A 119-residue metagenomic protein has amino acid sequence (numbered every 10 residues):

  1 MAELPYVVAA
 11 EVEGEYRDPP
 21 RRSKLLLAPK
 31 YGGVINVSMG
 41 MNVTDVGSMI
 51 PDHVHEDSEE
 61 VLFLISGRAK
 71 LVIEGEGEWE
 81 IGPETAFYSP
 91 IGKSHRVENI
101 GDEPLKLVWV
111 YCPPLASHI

Functional and structural regions predicted by a protein language model:
M1-V37, P51, H118-I119: A short, N-terminal "cap"/entry segment at the start of jelly-roll beta-barrel domains of the cupin/DSBH fold
G40-H55: Conserved short histidine dyad/triad with adjacent acidic residue
N42, Y88, E103-S117: A short hydrophobic beta-strand segment most commonly corresponding to one strand of the jelly-roll/cupin
V46, D57, G77, K93-S94 (+1 more regions): A generic "binding-loop/recognition-motif" signal
P51-D52, L71-V72, S89, H95-G101: Short beta-strand His + acidic residue motifs that chelate non-heme Fe in jelly-roll/DSBH and cupin folds
V54, S66, I73-G75, N99 (+1 more regions): Residue-level recognition of conserved beta-strand positions in structured domain cores
D57-E59, F63-A69: Glycine- and acidic-residue-biased ligand/ion/polar-headgroup-sensing regions
G75-I91: Short acidic-glycine-tyrosine-enriched beta hairpin
